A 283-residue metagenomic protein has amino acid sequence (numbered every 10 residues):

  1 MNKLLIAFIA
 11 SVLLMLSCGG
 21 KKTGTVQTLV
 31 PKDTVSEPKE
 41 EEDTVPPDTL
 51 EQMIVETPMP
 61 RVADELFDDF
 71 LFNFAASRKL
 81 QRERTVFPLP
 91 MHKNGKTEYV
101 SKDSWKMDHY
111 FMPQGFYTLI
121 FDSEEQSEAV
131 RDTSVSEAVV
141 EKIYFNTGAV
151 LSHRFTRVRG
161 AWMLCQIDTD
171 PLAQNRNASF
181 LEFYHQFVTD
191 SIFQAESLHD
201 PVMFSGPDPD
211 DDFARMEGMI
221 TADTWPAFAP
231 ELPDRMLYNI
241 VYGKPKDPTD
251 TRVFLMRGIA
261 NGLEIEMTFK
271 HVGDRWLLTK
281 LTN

Functional and structural regions predicted by a protein language model:
M1-L16: Sec-dependent bacterial lipoprotein signal peptides
C18-K22: Bacterial signal peptide processing site
T34, T44, D48-T49, E65 (+2 more regions): Coil residues (strongly favoring Ser/Thr
P46-P58: Acidic/histidine-rich, surface-exposed loop or edge segments in extracytoplasmic proteins
P58-K79, N177-F193: Short, aromatic-enriched amphipathic alpha-helices that serve as compact interaction elements
P90-T147, D208, F213-L263: Surface-exposed, charged secondary-structure patches
F145-Q174, G262-N283: Short beta-strand edge/turn micro-motifs at domain boundaries
R159-E196, S205-M216: Surface-exposed beta-loop interaction hotspot
